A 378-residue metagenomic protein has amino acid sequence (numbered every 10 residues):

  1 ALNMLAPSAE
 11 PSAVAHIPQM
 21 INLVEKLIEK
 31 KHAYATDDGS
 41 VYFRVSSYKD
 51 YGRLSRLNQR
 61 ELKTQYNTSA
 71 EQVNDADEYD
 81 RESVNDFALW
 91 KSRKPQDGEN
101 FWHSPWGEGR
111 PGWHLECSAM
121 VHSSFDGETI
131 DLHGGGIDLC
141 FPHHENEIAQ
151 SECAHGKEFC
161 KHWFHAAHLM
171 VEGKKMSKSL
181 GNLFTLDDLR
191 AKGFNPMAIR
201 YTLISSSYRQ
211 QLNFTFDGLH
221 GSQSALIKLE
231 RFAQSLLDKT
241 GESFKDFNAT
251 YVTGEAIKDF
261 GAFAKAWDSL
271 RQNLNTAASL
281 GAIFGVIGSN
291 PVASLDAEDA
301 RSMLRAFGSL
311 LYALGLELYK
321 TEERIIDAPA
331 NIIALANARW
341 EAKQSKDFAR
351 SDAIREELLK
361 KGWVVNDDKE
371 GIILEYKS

Functional and structural regions predicted by a protein language model:
L2-A13: Divalent metal-dependent hydrolysis catalytic cores, especially in the metallo-beta-lactamase
L5, E128, K157-E158, S243 (+2 more regions): Short coil/loop linkers at secondary-structure junctions
A6, T36-D38, D367-G371: Short Gly/Ser/Thr- and Asp/Glu-enriched loop/turn motifs at secondary-structure junctions
A15, F43-R44, L139, H168 (+3 more regions): Short secondary-structure capping/turn micro-motifs that flank functional sites
A15, G112-E116, L274, A278-G281: Aromatic- and histidine-enriched alpha-helix N-cap/loop-to-helix transition segments that scaffold the rims
P18-L237: Alpha-helical recognition segments enriched in aromatics with Gly/Pro capping that present substrate-recognition
S177, L183-S378: Structural preference for alpha-helix termini/caps and helix-kink/transition segments
